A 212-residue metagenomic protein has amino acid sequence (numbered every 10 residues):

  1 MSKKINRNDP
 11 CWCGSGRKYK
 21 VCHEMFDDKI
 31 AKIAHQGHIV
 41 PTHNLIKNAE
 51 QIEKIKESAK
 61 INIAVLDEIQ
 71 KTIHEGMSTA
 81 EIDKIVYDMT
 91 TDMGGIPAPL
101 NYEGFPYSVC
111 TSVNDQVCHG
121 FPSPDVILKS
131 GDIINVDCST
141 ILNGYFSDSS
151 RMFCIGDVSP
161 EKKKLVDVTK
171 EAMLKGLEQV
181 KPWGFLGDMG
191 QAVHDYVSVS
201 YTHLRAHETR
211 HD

Functional and structural regions predicted by a protein language model:
M1-L45: Acidic/negatively charged segments and metal-coordination signatures
L45-T91: Intrinsically disordered, low-complexity, positively charged segments
K47, S112-Y145, R210: Acidic/histidine-enriched ion/cofactor-binding microenvironments in catalytic or ligand-binding pockets
E103-D115: Short, basic/aromatic beta-hairpin or loop at an interaction surface
S147-K163: Short, compositionally biased
T202-H211: Conserved small/polar residues in nucleotide/adenosyl-binding loops
